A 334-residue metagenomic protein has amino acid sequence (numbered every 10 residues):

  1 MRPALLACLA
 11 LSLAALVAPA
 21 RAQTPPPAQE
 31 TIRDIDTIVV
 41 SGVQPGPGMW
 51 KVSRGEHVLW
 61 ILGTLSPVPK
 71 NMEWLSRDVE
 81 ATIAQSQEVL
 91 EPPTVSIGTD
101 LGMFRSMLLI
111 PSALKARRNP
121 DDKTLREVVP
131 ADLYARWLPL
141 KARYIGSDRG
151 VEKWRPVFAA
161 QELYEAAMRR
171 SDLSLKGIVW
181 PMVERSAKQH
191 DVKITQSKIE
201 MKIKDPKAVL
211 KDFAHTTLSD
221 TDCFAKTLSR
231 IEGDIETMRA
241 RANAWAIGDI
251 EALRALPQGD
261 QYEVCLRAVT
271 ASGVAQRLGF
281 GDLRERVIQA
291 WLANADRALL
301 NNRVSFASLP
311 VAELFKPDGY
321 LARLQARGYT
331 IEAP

Functional and structural regions predicted by a protein language model:
M1-A4: Positively charged n-region of N-terminal signal peptides that target proteins for export
A7-L16: Bacterial N-terminal signal peptides
C8, S53-G55, L299-N301: Short hydrophobic "helix-edge" motifs at membrane interfaces and signal-peptide entry regions
L9, N71, P317: Active-site-proximal flexible loops/turns
V17-T24: Boundary at the C-terminal end of the N-terminal hydrophobic targeting segment
P25-V40, G46-G279: Structured, acidic catalytic/metal-binding patches in enzyme active sites
V269-P334: A cross-kingdom marker for long, charged
